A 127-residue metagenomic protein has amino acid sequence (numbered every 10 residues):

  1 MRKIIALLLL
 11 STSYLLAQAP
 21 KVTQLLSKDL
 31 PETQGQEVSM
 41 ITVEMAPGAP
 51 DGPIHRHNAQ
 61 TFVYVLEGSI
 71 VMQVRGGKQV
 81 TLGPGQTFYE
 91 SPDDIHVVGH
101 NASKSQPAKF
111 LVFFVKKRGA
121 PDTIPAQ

Functional and structural regions predicted by a protein language model:
I4-S13: Sec-dependent N-terminal signal peptides
S13-A19: Sec/Tat signal peptide C-region and signal peptidase I cleavage site
P20-D51: A short glycine-rich, His/Asp/Glu-containing loop-to-beta-strand
L30, M45, G76-D93: Short acidic-glycine-tyrosine-enriched beta hairpin
G48-Y64: A short beta-loop-beta micro-motif enriched in histidine and acidic residues
P53, M72-Q73, E90, H96-K104: Short beta-strand His + acidic residue motifs that chelate non-heme Fe in jelly-roll/DSBH and cupin folds
A59-G76, Q86: Glycine- and acidic-residue-biased ligand/ion/polar-headgroup-sensing regions
Q79, D94-G119: Ligand-binding loop in jelly-roll beta-barrel domains
